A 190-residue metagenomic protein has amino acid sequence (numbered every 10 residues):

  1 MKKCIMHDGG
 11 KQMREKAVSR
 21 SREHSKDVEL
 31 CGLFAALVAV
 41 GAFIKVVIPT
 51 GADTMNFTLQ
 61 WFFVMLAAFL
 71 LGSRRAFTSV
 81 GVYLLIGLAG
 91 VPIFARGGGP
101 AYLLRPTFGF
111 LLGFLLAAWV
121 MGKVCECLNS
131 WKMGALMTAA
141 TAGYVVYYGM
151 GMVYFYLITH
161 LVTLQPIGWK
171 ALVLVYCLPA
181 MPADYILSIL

Functional and structural regions predicted by a protein language model:
K2, G10, R14-F77: Hydrophobic transmembrane alpha-helices
R14-R22, K26-L33, V40, P100-Y148: Short helix-perturbing small/polar motifs within transmembrane alpha-helices
R20-H24, T54-M55, A95, P100 (+2 more regions): Helix-boundary and loop/linker segments of multi-pass membrane transporters
L33, G81-L85, F108, A142 (+3 more regions): Hydrophobic residues within alpha-helical transmembrane segments of multi-pass solute transporters/permease subunits
L37, G41-K45, A67, I86 (+10 more regions): Alpha-helical membrane-inserting segments
K45-V120: Alpha-helical membrane segments and adjacent membrane-interface helices in multi-pass membrane proteins
D53, K132-L190: Membrane-embedded alpha-helical hairpins and interfacial helices in multi-pass inner-membrane proteins
I86-G97, K123, G168-M181: Alpha-helical membrane-embedding segments and immediately adjacent membrane-interface amphipathic helices
